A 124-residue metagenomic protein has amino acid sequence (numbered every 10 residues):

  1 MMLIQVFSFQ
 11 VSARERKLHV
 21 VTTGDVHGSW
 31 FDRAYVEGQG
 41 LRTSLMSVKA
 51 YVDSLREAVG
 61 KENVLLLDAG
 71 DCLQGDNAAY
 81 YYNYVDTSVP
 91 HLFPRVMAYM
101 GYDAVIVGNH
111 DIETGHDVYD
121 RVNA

Functional and structural regions predicted by a protein language model:
M1-M2, A50: Accessible peptide chain termini
M2-L3, E37: Generic low-polarity alpha-helical segments
L3-V11: C-terminal segment of classical bacterial N-terminal signal peptides
S12-A124: N-terminal catalytic scaffold of extracellular/periplasmic and nuclease hydrolases that process anionic headgroups
